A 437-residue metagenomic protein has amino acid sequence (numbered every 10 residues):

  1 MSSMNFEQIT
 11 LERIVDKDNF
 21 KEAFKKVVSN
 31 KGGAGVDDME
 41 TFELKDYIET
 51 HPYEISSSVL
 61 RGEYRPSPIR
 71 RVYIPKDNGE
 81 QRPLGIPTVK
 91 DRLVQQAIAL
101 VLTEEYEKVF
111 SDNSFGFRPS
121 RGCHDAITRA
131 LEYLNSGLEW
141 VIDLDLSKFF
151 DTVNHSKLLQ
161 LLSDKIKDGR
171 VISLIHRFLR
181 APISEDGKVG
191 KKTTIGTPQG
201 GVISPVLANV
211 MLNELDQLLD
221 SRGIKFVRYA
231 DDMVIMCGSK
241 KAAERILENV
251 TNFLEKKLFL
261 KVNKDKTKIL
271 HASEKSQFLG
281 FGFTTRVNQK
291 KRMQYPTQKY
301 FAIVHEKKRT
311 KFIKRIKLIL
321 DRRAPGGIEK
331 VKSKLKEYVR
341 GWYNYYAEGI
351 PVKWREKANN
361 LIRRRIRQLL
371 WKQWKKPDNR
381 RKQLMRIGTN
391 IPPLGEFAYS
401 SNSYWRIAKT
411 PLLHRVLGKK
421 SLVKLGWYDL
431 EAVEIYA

Functional and structural regions predicted by a protein language model:
M1-E49, Y53: Non-catalytic, polymerase-adjacent accessory regions of viral genome-replication enzymes
S2-M4, N30-D37, D77, Y106-F110 (+8 more regions): Short acidic (Asp/Glu) and glycine-rich catalytic loops that position anionic groups and cofactors
I55-V72, D77, D112-K275: Conserved polymerase palm-domain catalytic core
P83-L84, T88, Q298-A302: Conserved phosphate-binding loops in nucleotide/dinucleotide-binding enzymes
Q95-Q96, L100-N113: Electropositive, glycine- and tryptophan-enriched low-complexity nucleic-acid-binding patches
R180, K257-G327, Y338-R340: A conserved non-catalytic segment of reverse transcriptases and RNA-directed RNA polymerases corresponding to the late
G327, V331-P377, R381: Non-catalytic, peripheral interaction segments enriched in hydrophobic/basic residues
L370, W374-A437: Extended C-terminal regions of large enzymes
